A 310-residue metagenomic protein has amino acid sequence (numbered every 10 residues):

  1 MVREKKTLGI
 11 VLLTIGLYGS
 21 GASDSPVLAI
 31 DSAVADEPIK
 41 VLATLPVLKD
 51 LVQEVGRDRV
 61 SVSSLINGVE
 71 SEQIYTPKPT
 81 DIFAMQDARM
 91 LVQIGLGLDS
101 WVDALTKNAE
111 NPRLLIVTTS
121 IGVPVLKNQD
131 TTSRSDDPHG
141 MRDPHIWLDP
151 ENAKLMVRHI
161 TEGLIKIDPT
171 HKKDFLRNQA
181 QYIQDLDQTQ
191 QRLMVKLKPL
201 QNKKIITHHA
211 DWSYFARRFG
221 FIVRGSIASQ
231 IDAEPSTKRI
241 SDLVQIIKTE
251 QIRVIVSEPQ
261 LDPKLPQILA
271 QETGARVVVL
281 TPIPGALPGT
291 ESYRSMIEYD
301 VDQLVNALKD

Functional and structural regions predicted by a protein language model:
M1-I10: Bacterial N-terminal signal peptides that target proteins for export
G9-D24: Bacterial N-terminal signal peptides
G21, S25-D310: Extracytoplasmic metal-acquisition and chelation regions
